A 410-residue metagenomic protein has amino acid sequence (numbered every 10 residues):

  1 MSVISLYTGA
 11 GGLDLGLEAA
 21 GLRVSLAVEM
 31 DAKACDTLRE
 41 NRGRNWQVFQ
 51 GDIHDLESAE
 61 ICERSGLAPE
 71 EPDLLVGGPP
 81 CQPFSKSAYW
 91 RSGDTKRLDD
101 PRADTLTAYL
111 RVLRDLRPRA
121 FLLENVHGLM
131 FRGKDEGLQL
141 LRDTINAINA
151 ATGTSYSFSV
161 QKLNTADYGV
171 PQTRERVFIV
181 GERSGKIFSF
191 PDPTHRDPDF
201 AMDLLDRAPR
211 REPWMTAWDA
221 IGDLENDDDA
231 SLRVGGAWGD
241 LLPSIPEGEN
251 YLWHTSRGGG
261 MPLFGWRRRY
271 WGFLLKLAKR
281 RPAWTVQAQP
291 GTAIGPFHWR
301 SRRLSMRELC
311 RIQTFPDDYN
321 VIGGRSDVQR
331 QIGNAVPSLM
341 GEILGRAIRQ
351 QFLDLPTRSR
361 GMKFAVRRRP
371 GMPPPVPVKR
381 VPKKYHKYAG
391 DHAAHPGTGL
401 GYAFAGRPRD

Functional and structural regions predicted by a protein language model:
V3, L75, F121: Receiver (REC) domain switch-region micro-motif
I4-H54: SAM cofactor-binding core of SAM-dependent methyltransferases, primarily the Rossmann-like beta-alpha-beta module
A10, L138, R176, N334-S338 (+1 more regions): Short alpha-helical patches at coil-to-helix transitions and adjacent helical residues in well-structured domains
R42, P79, M130-G133, I145-N149 (+4 more regions): A generic secondary-structure signal for well-formed alpha-helical elements
I53-E60, M130: Acidic-and-aromatic substrate-binding clefts and catalytic sites of carbohydrate-active enzymes
C62-P72, F84-G272: Class I S-adenosyl-L-methionine
P72-G78: Short SAM/SAH-binding signature in class I
L232-D410: C-terminal target-recognition/interaction regions appended to catalytic cores
